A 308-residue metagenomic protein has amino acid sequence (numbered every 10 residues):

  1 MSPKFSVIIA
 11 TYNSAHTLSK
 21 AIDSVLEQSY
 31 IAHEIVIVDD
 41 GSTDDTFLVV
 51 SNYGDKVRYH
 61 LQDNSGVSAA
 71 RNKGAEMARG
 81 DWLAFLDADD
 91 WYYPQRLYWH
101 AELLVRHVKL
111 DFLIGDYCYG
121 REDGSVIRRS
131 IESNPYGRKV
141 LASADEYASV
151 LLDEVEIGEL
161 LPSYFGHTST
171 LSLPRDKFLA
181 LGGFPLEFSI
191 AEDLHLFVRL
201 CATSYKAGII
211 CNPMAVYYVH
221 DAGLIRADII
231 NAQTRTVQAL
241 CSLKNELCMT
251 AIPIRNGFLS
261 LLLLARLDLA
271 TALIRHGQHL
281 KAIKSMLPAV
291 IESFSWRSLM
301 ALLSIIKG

Functional and structural regions predicted by a protein language model:
M1-S24: N-proximal low-complexity "stem/linker" segments adjacent to membrane-targeting elements
H16-S19, D44-N52, W91, Q95: Acidic helix N-cap motif at the loop->helix transition within catalytic regions of sugar-transfer enzymes
S24, I31, D39-L48, S65 (+1 more regions): A conserved acidic beta->alpha catalytic loop
Q62-A78, W99: Glycine-rich, basic loop-to-helix element that forms the pyrophosphate-binding segment of sugar-nucleotide handling
V67, L97-K177: Flexible acidic/His/Gly-enriched loops in nucleotide-sugar-dependent glycosyltransferase catalytic domains
L83: Short aromatic/hydrophobic "clamp" motif used to bind/position activated sugar donors
R138-A232: Conserved nucleotide-sugar donor-binding catalytic segment
Y205, N212-D221, I225-P253, R275-A289: Catalytic core of nucleotide-sugar-dependent glycosyltransferases
